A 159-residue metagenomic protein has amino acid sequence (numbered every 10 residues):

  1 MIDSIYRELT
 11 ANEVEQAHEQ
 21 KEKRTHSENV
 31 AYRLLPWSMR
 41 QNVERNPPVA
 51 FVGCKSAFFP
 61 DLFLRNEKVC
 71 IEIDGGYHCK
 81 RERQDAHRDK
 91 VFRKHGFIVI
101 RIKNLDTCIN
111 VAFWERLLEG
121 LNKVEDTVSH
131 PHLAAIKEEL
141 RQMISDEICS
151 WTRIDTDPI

Functional and structural regions predicted by a protein language model:
M1-R45, H130-I159: Solvent-exposed, charged helical/coil patches that constitute nucleic-acid or partner-interaction surfaces
S4, N29, L62, A86 (+5 more regions): Short linear motifs in intrinsically disordered/low-complexity regions
E19, A50, K80: Conserved short-loop catalytic and cofactor-binding motifs
T25, G53, R83: Conserved phosphate-coordination/catalytic loops
W37-E67, W114: Active-site metal-binding core of divalent-cation-utilizing nuclease and nuclease-like domains
A57-P60, N66-G120: Basic, amphipathic alpha-helical patches used to engage nucleic acids or provide basic targeting signals, exemplified
L121-H132: The C-terminal output helix
